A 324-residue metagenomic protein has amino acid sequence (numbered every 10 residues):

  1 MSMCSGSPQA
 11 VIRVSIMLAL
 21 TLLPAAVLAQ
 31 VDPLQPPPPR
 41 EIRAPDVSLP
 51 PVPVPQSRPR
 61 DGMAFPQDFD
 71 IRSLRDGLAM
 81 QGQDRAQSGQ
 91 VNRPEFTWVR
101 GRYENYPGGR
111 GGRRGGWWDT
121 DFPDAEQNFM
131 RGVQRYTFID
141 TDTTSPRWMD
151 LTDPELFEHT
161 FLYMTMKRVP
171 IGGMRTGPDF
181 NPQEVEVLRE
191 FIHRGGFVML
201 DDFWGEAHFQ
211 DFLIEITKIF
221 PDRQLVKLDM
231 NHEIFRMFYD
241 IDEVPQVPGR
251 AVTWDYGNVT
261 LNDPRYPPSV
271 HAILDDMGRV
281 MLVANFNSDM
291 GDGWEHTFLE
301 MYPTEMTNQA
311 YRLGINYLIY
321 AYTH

Functional and structural regions predicted by a protein language model:
M1-I12: N-terminal secretory signal peptides that target proteins for export/translocation
R13-A25: Bacterial N-terminal signal peptides
V31-F161, T165-R175, D289-H324: Aromatic-Pro/Gly-enriched surface loop or interdomain linker that acts as a lid/target-recognition segment
L34-V54, P59-A64, G109-R113, H208-H296 (+2 more regions): An acidic, glycine-rich "communication" segment
G89-P94, D153-E158, F191-H193, I219 (+1 more regions): Extracellular/periplasmic catalytic domains that process cell-envelope and extracellular macromolecules
W98, L156-F209: Short alpha-beta junction capping motif
G101-E104, M164-R168, L200-W204, L228-N231 (+1 more regions): Active-site-proximal beta-strand/loop segments in catalytic clefts of secreted hydrolases
F138-D150, L200-G205, R223-N231: Surface-exposed patches in mature extracellular/periplasmic domains of secreted proteins
